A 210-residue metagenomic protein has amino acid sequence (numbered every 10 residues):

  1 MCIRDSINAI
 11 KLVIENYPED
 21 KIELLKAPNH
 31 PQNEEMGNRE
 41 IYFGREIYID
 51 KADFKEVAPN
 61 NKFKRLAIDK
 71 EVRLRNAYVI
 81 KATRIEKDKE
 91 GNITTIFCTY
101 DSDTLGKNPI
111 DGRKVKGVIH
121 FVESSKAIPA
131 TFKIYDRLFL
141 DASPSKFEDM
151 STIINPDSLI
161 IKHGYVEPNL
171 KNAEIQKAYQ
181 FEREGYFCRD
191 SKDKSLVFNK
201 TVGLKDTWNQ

Functional and structural regions predicted by a protein language model:
M1-I3: Short, small-residue-biased leader/transition segments that mark boundaries at the very start of proteins
N8-N108: Active-site cores that bind ATP or allylic diphosphates and position pyrophosphate for catalysis
A9, G44, F63, E71 (+4 more regions): Generic secondary-structure boundary/loop-capping signal
A9-K11, E71, T95, P129-F132 (+2 more regions): A residue-level signal for beta-strand positions that form part of recognition/binding surfaces within mature
P18, T104, L138, L204-D206: Residues that cap or initiate secondary-structure elements
K62, A67-I68, N155-Y179: A conserved acidic, glycine/proline-rich C-terminal tail/linker
R73, Y78-I154: C-terminal, non-catalytic macromolecule-binding modules
Y135-D136, M150, N169, K177-A178 (+1 more regions): Auxiliary tRNA-acceptor-end handling modules of aminoacyl-tRNA synthetases
